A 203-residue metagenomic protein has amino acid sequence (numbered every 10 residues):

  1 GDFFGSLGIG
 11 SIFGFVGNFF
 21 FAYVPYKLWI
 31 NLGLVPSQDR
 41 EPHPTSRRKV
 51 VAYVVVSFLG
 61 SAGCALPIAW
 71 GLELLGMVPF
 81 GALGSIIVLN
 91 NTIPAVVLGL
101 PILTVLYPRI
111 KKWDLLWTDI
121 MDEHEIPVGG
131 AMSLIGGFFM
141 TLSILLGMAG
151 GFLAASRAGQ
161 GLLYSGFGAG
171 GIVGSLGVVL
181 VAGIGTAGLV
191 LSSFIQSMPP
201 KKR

Functional and structural regions predicted by a protein language model:
F4-V16, Y23-R203: Membrane-embedded alpha-helical hairpins and interfacial helices in multi-pass inner-membrane proteins
